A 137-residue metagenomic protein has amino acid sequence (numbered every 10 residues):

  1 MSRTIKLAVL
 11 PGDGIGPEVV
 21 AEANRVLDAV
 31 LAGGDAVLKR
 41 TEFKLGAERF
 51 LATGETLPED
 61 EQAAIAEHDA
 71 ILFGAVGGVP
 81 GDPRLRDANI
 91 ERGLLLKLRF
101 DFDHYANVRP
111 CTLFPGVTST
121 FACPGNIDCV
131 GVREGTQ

Functional and structural regions predicted by a protein language model:
M1-G14, A32, V37-K39, K44-Q137: Anion-binding alpha/beta catalytic cores of soluble intermediary-metabolism enzymes, centered on
I15-V20: Short N-terminal binding/cap micro-motifs at the start of the first secondary-structure element
A21-N24, G77: Short, function-defining helix-loop hinge/capping sites that tune catalysis or transport
N24-G34: Short catalytic helix/loop segments, enriched in acidic residues and glycine and frequently bearing histidine
